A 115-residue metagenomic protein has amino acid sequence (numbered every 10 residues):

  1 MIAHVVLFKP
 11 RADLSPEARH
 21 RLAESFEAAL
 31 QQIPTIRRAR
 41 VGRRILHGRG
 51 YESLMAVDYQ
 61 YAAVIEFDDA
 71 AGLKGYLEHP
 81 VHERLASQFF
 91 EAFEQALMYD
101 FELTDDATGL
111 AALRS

Functional and structural regions predicted by a protein language model:
M1-Y61, D68-G75, E102-S115: Short S/T/G/P-rich N-terminal loop/turn motif that feeds into the first structured element of a domain
A70-L103: C-terminal structural segments of small proteins and small subunits
